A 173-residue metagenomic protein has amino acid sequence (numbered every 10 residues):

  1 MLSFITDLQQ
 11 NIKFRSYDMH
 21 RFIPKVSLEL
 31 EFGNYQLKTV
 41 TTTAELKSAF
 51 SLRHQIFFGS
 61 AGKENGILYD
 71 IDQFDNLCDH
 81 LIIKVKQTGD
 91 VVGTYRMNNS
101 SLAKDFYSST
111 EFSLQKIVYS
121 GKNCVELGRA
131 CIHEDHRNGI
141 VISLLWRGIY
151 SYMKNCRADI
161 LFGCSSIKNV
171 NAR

Functional and structural regions predicted by a protein language model:
M1-F32: Short acidic N-proximal helix/loop "leader" segments that mark the beginning of a domain or an inter-domain linker
F4, R15, T42-E45, N123: Alpha-helical structural motif
Q9-M19, A61-D90, R137-C156: Short, charged N-terminal helix-start/capping segments
N11, R15, V40-T43, Q55 (+8 more regions): Surface-exposed loop/turn and secondary-structure junction residues enriched for glycine/proline
M19-S27, L68-D70, E111-V118: Intrinsically disordered, low-complexity boundary segments flanking structured domains
P24-V92, N99: Short amphipathic alpha-helix that is part of the acyltransferase structural core
D90-Y95, K104-Y107: Short, well-ordered strand-loop elements centered on a beta-strand within folded domains, enriched for acidic residues
S100-R173: Acyl-donor binding region in acyl/amide transferases
